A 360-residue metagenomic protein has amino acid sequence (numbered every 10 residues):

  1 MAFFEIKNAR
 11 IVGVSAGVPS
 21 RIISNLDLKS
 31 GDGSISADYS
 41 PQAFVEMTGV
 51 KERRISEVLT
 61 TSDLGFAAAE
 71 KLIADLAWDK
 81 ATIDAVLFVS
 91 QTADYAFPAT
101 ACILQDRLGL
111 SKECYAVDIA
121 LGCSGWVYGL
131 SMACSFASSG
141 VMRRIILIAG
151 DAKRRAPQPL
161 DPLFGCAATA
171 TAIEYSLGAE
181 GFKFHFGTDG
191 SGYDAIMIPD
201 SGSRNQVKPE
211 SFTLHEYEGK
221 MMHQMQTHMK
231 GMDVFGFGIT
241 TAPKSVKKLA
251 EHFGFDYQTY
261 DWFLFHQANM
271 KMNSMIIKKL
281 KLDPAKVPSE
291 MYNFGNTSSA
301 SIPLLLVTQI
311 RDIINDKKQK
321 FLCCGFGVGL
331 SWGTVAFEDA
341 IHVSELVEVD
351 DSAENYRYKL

Functional and structural regions predicted by a protein language model:
M1-V58, L160-G236, T240, K244 (+1 more regions): Condensing-enzyme catalytic core mediating Claisen C-C bond formation in acyl metabolism
I11-G13, F44, L72, V86 (+8 more regions): Buried hydrophobic positions in well-ordered alpha/beta secondary-structure cores of metabolic enzymes
V12-S15, V89, A120, I145-D151 (+3 more regions): Short beta-strand segments
G31-S36, T92-I103, A268-K271: A structural motif shared across PLP-dependent enzymes of the aminotransferase-like
S62, F66-A69, T92-A93, D106 (+6 more regions): Claisen-condensing/thiolase-fold acyl-transfer catalytic domains that form or cleave C-C bonds in fatty acid
A68-D84, K244-D261, Q309-I314: Phosphate/pyrophosphate-binding loops at sites that engage ATP/ADP/AMP, CoA/4′-phosphopantetheine, polyphosphate
I83, M142-I145, Y260, K318: Short, high-confidence coil segments that cap the C-terminus of an alpha-helix and link into the following beta-strand
G140-T169: Flexible, glycine-rich active-site loops centered on histidine and acidic residues that chelate a metal or position
